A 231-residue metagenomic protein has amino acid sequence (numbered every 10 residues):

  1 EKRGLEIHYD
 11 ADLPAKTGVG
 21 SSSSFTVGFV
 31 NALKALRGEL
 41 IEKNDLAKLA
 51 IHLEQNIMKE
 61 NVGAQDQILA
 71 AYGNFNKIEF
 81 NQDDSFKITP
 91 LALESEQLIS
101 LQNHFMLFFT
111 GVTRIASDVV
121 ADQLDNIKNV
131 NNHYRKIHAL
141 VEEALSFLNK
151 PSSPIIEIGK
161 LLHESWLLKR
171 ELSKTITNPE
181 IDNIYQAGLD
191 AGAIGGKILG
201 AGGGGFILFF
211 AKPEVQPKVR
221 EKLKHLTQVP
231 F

Functional and structural regions predicted by a protein language model:
E1, L36-E39, K48-N61, Q67-K197 (+1 more regions): C-terminal nucleotide
E1-T17, L49-H52: Glycine- and acidic-rich phosphate- and metal-coordinating loops
I7, V27, V119-V120: Hydrophobic aliphatic residue packing
Y9-L13, F29-R37, E54: Generic hydrophobic/packing signal
K16-V19, R170-L172: A generic structural signal for short coil/turn motifs at secondary-structure boundaries
V19-E39, K43: DPxDG-like acidic metal-binding loop motif
G204: Glycine-rich active-site/cofactor-binding loop and its immediate structural neighborhood
